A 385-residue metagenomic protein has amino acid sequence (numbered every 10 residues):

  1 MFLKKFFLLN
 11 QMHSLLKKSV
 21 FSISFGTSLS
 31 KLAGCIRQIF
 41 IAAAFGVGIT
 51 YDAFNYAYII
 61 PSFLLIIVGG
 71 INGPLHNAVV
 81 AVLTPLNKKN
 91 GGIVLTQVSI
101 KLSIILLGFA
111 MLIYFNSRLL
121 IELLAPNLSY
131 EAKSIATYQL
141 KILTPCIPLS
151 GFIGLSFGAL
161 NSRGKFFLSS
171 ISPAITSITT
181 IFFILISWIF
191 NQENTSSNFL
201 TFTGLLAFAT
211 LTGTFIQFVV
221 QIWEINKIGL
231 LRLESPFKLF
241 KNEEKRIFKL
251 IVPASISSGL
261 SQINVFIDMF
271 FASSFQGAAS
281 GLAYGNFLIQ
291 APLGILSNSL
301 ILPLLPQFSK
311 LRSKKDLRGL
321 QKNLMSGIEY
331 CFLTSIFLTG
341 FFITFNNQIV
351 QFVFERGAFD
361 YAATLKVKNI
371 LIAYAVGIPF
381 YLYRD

Functional and structural regions predicted by a protein language model:
F2-D385: Membrane-embedded alpha-helical bundles of multi-pass transporters/translocases, especially carrier/permease families
